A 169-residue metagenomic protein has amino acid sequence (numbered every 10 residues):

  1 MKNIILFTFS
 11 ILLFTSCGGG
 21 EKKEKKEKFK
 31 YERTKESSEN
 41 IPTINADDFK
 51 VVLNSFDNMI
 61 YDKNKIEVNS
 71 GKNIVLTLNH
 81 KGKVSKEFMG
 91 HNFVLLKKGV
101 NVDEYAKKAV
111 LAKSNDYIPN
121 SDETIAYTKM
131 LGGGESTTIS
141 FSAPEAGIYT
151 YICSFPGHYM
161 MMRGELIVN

Functional and structural regions predicted by a protein language model:
M1-I4: Positively charged n-region of N-terminal signal peptides that target proteins for export
L6-I11: Hydrophobic helical h-region of N-terminal Sec-dependent signal peptides in bacterial secretory/periplasmic proteins
T15-S16: C-terminal motif of bacterial Sec signal peptides marking the signal peptidase cleavage site
E21, K26-S38, N79, E123-N169: Extracellular/periplasmic metallocenter environments
T43-I74: N-terminal edge beta-strand
D48, F88-G90, M161-R163: Short edge beta-strand segments in beta-sheet-rich domains
N64-F88, F93-L95, T137-E145, T150 (+1 more regions): Beta-strand cores of secreted/periplasmic/IMS beta-sandwich domains, seen most often in copper-related folds
H91-S121: The feature marks short-to-medium sequence segments in extracytoplasmic or secretory-pathway proteins
